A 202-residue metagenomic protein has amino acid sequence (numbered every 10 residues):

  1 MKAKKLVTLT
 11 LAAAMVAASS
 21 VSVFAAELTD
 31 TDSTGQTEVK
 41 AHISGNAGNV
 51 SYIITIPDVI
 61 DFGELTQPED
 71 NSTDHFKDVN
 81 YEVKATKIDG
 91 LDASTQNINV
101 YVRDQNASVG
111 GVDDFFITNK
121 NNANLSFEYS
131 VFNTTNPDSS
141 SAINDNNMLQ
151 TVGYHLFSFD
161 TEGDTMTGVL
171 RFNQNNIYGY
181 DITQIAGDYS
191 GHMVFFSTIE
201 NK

Functional and structural regions predicted by a protein language model:
M1-A25: Sec-dependent N-terminal signal peptides of Gram-positive bacterial secreted proteins and lipoproteins
A3-L6, V83, N97, T151: Intrinsic disorder/low-complexity segments enriched in polar/small residues
F24-N124, D160-K202: N-terminal small/polar-rich segments of proteins
V102, F127-Y129, V152: Generic hydrophobic, helix-prone segments enriched in Leu/Val/Ile
S108-N146: A surface/secretory-pathway sequence property marking extracellular, secreted, or lumenal proteins enriched
P137-T165: Extracellular adhesion/glycan-binding regions together with long Ser/Thr- and acidic-residue-rich low-complexity tracts
